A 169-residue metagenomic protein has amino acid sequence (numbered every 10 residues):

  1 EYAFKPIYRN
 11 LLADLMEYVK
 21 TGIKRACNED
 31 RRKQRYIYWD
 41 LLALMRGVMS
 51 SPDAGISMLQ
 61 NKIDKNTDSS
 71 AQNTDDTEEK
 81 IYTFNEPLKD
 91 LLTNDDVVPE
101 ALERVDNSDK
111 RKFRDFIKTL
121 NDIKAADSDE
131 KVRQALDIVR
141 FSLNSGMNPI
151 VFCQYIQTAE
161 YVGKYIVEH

Functional and structural regions predicted by a protein language model:
E1-H169: Helicase motor interdomain insertion/brace
